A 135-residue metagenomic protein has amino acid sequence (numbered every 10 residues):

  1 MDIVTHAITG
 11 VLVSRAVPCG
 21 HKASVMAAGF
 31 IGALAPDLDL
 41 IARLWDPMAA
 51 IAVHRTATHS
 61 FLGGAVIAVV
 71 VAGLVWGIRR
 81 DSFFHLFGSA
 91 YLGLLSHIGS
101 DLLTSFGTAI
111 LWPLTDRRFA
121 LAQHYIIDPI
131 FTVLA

Functional and structural regions predicted by a protein language model:
M1-A135: N-terminal membrane-targeting hydrophobic helices
